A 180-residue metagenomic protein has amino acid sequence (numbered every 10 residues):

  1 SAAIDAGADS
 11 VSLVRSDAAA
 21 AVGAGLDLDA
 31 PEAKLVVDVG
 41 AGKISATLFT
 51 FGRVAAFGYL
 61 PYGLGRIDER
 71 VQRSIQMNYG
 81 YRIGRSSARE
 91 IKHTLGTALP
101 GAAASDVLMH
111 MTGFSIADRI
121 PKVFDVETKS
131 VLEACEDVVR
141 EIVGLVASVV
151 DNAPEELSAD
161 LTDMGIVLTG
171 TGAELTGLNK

Functional and structural regions predicted by a protein language model:
S1-A41, T47-I166, A173-K180: Nucleotide/phosphate-binding catalytic cleft detector across ATP-hydrolyzing and phosphate-transferring enzymes
